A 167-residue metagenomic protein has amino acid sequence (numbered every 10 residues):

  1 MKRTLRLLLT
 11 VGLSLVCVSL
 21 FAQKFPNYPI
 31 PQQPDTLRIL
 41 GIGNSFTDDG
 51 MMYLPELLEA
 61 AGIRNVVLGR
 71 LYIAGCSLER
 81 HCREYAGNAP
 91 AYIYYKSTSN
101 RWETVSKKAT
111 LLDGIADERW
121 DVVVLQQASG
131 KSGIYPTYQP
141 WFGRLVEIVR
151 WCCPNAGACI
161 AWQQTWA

Functional and structural regions predicted by a protein language model:
M1-K24: Bacterial Sec-dependent N-terminal signal peptides
K2, K108-A167: Alpha-helical cap/lid subdomain in secreted, periplasmic, or secretory-pathway luminal O-acyl-processing enzymes
G12, G43, Q127: Residues that line or immediately flank small-molecule/substrate-binding pockets and catalytic motifs
Q23-R80: Serine-esterase "nucleophile elbow" of acetyl-processing enzymes
S45-M51, S99-T104, K131-Q139: Acidic-and-aromatic substrate-binding clefts and catalytic sites of carbohydrate-active enzymes
I73-Y94: N-terminal beta-loop-helix "entrance" segment that forms/cooperates in small-molecule cofactor or anionic ligand
N88-A89, K96-T98, V124, A128-S129: N-terminal substrate-binding region of glycoside hydrolase catalytic domains
A91-G114: Glycine-rich, highly charged phosphate/nucleotide-binding loops
